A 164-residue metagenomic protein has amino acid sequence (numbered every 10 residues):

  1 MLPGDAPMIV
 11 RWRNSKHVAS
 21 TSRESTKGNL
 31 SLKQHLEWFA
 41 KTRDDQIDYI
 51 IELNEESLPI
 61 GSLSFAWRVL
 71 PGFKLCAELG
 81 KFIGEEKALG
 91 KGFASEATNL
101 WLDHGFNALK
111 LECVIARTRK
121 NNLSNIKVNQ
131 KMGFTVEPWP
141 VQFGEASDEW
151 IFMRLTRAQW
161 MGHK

Functional and structural regions predicted by a protein language model:
M1-A6, N14, D48-I50, E55-K164: Acyl-donor (CoA/ACP) binding surface of acyl/acetyltransferases
P3-R11, L32, L36, A40: An amphipathic alpha-helix signature
S15-V18, D44: Short helix-loop boundary/capping segments at the starts of domains
H17-W38: Conserved GNAT-fold acetyl-CoA-binding loop/helix
F39-I50: A short helix-loop-beta-strand connector motif used in the catalytic cores of GNAT acetyltransferases and, in some
